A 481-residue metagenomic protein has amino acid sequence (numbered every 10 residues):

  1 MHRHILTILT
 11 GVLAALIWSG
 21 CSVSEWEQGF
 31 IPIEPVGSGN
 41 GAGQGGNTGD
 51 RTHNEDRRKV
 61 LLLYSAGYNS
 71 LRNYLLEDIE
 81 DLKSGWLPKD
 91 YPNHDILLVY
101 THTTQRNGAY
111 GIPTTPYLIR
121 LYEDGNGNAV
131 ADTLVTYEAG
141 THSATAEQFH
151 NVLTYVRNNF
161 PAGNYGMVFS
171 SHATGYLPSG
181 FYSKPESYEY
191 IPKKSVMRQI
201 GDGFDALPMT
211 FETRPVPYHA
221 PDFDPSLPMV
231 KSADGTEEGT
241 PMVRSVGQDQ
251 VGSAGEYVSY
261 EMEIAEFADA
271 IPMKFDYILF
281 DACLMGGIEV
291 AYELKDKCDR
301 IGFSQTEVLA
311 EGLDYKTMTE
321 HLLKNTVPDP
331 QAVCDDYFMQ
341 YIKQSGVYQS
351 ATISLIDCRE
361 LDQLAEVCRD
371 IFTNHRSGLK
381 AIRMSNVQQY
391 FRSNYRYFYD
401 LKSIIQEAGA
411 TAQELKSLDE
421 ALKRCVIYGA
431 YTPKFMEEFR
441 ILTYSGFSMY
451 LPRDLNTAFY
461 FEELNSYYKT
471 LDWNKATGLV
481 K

Functional and structural regions predicted by a protein language model:
M1-H2, L16-E55: Bacterial Sec-dependent N-terminal signal peptides
M1-L9: Bacterial N-terminal signal peptides that target proteins for export
I8-I17: Bacterial N-terminal signal peptides
S24-W26, A42, K194-K481: Terminal, contiguous helix-loop blocks that mediate binding/assembly
R57-V60, D90-L97, F160-G166, P272-Y277 (+1 more regions): Loop/turn elements at helix/coil->beta-strand transitions in domains of secreted/extracellular proteins
S70-L75, R106-Y110, G175-S179, M285-V290 (+1 more regions): Extracytoplasmic/secreted cell-surface and envelope-processing proteins
T101-T136, N164, V168-V251: Surface-exposed loop and adjacent secondary-structure segments within mature catalytic domains
L121-N158: Functional beta-strand-loop-alpha-helix junction segments that form "active/interaction loops" within catalytic
